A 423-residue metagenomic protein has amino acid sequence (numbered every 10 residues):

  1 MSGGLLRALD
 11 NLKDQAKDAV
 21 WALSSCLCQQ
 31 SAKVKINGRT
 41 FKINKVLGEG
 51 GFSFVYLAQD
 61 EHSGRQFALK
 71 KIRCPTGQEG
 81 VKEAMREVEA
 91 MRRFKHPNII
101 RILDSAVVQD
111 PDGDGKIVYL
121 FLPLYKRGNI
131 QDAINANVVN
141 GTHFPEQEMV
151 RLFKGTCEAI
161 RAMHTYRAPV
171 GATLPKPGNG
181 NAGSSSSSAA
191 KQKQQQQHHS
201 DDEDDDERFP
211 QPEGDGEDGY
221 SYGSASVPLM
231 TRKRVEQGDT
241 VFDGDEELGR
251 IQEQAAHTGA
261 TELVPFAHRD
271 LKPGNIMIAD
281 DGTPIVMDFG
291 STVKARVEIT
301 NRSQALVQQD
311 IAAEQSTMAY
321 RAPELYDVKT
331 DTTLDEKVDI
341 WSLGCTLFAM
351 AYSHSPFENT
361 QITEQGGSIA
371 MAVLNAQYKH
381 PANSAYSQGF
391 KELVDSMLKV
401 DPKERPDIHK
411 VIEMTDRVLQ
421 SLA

Functional and structural regions predicted by a protein language model:
N44-G51, V55: Protein kinase glycine-rich loop
F54-C74: Glycine-rich ATP phosphate-binding loop
K71-F94: Conserved N-lobe beta3->alphaC-helix segment of eukaryotic protein kinase catalytic domains
R101-V118: Short beta-strand micro-motifs within the conserved protein kinase catalytic domain, predominantly in the N-lobe
G113-N129: Conserved short submotifs of the Hanks-type protein kinase catalytic core that shape the nucleotide-binding pocket
S200-D205, P212-H257, E262, G274-M318: Activation segment/activation loop of eukaryotic-type protein kinase catalytic domains
